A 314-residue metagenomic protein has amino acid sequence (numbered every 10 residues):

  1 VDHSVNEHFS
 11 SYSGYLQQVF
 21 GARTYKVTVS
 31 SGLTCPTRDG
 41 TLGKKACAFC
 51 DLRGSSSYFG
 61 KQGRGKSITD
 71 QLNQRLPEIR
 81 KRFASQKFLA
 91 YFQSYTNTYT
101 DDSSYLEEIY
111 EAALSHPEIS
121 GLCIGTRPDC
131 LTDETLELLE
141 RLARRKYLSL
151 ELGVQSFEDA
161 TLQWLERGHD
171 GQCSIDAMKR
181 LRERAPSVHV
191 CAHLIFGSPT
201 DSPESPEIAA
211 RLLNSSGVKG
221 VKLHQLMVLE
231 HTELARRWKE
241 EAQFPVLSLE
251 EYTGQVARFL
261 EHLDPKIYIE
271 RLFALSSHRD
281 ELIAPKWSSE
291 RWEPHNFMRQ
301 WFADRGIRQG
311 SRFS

Functional and structural regions predicted by a protein language model:
V1-L89: N-terminal [4Fe-4S]-dependent radical SAM core
D2-G14, R23-T24, G220, M227-S314: Auxiliary Fe-S-binding modules of radical SAM enzymes
Y25-V29, F88-A90, L122-I124, L148-L152 (+3 more regions): Hydrophobic faces of well-ordered beta-strands that scaffold small-molecule active sites in alpha/beta enzyme cores
A46, Q86-F88, E118-S120, K146 (+2 more regions): Short loop/turn motifs at secondary-structure junctions
C47, Y110-I119, I208-K222, E293-R308: Structural recognition of alpha->loop->beta junctions
S57-K66, S94-E107, L122-A185, F196-S216 (+1 more regions): Conserved non-cysteine loop/helix-boundary elements of the Radical SAM core domain that shape
R75-H116, G121: A contiguous, low-structure linker/loop signature
H116-I119, R180-V190, S216, G254-Y268: A structural motif corresponding to the C-terminal end of an alpha-helix and its immediate exit/capping segment
